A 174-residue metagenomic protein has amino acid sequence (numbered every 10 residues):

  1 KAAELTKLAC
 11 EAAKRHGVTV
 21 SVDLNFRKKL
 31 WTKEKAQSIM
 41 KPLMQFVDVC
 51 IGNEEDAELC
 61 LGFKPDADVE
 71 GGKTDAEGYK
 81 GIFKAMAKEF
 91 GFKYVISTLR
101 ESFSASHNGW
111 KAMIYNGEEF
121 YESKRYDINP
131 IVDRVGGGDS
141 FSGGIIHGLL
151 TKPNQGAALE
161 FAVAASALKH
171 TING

Functional and structural regions predicted by a protein language model:
K1-Y121, Y126-I128: Ribokinase/PfkB-type carbohydrate-kinase core domain
Y121, R125-G174: Conserved post-catalytic alpha-helical subdomain immediately downstream of the catalytic base and nucleotide-binding
